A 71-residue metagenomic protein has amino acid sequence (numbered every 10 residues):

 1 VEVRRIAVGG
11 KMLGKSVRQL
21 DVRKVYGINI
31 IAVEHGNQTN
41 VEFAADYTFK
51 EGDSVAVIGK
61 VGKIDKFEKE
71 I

Functional and structural regions predicted by a protein language model:
V1-V3: Anionic-ligand binding region
R5-I71: Cytosolic Rossmann-like ligand/nucleotide-binding regulatory domains
